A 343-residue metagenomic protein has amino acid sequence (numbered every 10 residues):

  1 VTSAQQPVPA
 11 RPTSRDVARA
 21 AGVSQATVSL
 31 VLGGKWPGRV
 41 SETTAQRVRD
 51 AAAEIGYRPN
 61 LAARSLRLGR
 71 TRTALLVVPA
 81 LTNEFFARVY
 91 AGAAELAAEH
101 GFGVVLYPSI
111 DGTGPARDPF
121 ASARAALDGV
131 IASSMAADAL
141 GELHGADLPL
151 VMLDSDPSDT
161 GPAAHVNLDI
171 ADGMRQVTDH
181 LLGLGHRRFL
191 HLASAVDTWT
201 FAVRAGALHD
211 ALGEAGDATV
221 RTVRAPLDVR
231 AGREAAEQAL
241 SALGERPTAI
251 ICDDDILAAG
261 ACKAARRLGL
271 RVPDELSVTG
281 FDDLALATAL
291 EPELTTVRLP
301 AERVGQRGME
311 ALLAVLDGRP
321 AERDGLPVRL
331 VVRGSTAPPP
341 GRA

Functional and structural regions predicted by a protein language model:
V1-G69, A343: N-terminal helix-turn-helix DNA-binding module of bacterial transcription factors
V1-P9, G69, T73-D179, G183 (+2 more regions): Alpha-helical recognition/docking segments in bacterial nutrient-uptake and carbohydrate-utilization systems
Q25-L30, L66-A80, H180, R188-A195: Short beta-strand segments enriched in small/hydrophobic residues
L61, P79-R88, Y107-P115, V166-Q176 (+5 more regions): Hinge/beta->alpha junction and helix N-cap segments in small-molecule ligand-binding domains
A126-S134, R188-A193, T222-V223, L243-D254 (+1 more regions): Periplasmic-binding protein-like
S133, L153-D154, L168, L192 (+3 more regions): Generic beta-sheet signal
S241-A343: Flexible loop/turn connectors
